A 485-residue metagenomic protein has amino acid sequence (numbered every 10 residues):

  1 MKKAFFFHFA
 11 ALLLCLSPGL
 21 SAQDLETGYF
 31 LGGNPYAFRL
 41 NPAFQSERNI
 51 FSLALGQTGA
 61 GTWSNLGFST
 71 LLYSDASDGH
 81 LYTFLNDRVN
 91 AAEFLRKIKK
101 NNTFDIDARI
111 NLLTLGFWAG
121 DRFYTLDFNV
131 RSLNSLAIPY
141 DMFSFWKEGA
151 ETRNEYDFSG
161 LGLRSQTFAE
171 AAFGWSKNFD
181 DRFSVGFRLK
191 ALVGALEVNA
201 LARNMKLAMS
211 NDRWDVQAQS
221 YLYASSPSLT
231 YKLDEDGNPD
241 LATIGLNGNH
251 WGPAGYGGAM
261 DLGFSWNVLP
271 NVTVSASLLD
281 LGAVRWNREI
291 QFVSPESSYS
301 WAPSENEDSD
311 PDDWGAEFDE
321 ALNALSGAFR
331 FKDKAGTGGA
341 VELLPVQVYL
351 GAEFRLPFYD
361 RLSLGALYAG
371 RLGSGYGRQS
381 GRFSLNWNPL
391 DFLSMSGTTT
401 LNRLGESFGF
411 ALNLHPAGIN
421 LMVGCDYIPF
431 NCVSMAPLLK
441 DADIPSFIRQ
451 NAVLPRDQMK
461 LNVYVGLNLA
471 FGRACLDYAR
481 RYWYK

Functional and structural regions predicted by a protein language model:
M1-E26, A352: Bacterial Sec-dependent N-terminal signal peptides
K3, I98-T103, S159-L163: Short coil/turn segments at secondary-structure boundaries
H8, N111, R122, W175-K177: Polar/charged side chains located within well-ordered beta-strands of beta-rich proteins
L20-S132, L136: N-terminal, post-signal peptide beta-strand-biased segments of exported outer-membrane/organellar beta-barrel and other
L25-G28, F145-K485: Outer-membrane beta-barrel porins/channels
D127-F128, S135-M142, E197-A200: Short, conserved acidic/polar surface loops in the N-terminal third of protein domains
